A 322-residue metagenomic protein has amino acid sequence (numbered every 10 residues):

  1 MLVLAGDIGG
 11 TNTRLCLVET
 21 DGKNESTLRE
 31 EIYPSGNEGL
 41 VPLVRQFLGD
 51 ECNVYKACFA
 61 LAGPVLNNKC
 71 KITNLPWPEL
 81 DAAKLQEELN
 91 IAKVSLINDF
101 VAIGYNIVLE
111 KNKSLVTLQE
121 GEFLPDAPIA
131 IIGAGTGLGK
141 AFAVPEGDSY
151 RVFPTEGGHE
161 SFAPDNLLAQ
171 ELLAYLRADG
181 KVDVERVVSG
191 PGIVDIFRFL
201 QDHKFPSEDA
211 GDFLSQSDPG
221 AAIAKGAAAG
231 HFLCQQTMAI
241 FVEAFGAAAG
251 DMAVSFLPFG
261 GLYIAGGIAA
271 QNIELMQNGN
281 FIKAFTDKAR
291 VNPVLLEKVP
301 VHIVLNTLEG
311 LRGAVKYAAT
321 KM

Functional and structural regions predicted by a protein language model:
M1-C52, E171-M322: ATP-binding/phosphotransfer module of carbohydrate and carboxylate kinases, centering on a glycine-rich
V3-D7, K56-C58, S95, I129-G133 (+1 more regions): Short glycine-aspartate micro-motif
T13, P64-L66, G137-A141, D195 (+1 more regions): Short, acidic Gly/Pro/Ser/Thr-rich loop/turn segments
L17-V18, R45, C70-I72, V108-L109 (+2 more regions): Short amphipathic alpha-helical segments
I32-S35, N74-P76, S95-V101, G121-L124 (+2 more regions): Active-site nucleophile and cofactor-binding loops and adjacent substrate-binding regions of central metabolic enzymes
G49-L96, V101-S114, I131, A270-E274: Short beta-strand-loop/turn "lid" adjacent to the catalytic site in phosphate-handling enzymes
K93-L124, S217-F232, A239: ATP-dependent carbohydrate kinase catalytic cores
T117-E120, P125-E185, E274, N280-L296: Glycine-rich phosphate-binding loop of actin/hexokinase-like ATP-binding domains
